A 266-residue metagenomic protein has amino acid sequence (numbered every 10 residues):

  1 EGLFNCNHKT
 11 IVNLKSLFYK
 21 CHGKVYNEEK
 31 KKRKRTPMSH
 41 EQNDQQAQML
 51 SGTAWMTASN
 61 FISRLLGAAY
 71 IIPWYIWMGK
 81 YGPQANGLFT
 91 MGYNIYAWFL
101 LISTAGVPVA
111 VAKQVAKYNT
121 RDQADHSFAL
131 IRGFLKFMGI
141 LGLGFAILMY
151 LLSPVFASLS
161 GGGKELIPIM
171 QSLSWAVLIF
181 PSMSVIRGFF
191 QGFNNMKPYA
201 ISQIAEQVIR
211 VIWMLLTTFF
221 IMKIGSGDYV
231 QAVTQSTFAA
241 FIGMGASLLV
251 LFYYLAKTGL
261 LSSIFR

Functional and structural regions predicted by a protein language model:
N5-N7, I11-A69, D125, A129: N-terminal membrane topogenesis motif
K30, K34-Q45, Y229-T234, F252-R266: Interhelical loop/hinge segments that connect adjacent transmembrane helices in multipass membrane
S39-V109, G139, A146, Y150 (+1 more regions): Signature of the first transmembrane helix
A105-T120: Helix-loop junctions and terminal segments of transmembrane helices in multi-pass membrane transport/translocation
R132-F156: Alpha-helical transmembrane segments of multi-pass membrane transport and lipid-handling proteins
L151, V155, L159-I186: Alpha-helical transmembrane segments of multi-pass membrane proteins
F180-S202: Membrane-interface junctions at transmembrane-helix termini in multi-pass inner-membrane proteins
S202-L216, G225-L260: Hydrophobic alpha-helical transmembrane segments
